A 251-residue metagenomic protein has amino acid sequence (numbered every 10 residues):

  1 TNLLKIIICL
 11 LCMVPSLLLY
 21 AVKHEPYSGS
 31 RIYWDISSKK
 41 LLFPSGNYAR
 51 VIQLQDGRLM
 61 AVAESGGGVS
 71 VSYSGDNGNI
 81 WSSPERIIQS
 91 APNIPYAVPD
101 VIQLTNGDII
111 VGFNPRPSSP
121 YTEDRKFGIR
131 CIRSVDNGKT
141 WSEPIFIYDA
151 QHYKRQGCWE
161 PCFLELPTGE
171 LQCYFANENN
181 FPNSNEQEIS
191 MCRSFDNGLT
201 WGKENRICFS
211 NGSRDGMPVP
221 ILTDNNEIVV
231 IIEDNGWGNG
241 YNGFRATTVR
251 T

Functional and structural regions predicted by a protein language model:
T1-L3: N-terminal secretory signal peptides that target proteins for export/translocation
K5-I8, S70: Secretory pathway export signals and precursors
I7-S16: Bacterial N-terminal signal peptides
L18-Y20: N-terminal signal peptide
V22-T251: Asp-box/BNR beta-propeller blade signature and adjacent active/binding-site loops in extracellular glycan-interacting
